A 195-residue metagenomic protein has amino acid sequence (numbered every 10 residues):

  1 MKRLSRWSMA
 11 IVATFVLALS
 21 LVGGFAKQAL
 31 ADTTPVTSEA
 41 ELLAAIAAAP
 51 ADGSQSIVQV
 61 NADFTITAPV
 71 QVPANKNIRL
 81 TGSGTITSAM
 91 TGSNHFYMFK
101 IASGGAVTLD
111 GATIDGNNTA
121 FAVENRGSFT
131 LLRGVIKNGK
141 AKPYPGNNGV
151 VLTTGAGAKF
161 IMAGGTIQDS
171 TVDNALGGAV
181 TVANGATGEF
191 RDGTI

Functional and structural regions predicted by a protein language model:
M1-S5: N-terminal secretory signal peptides that target proteins for export/translocation
I11-G24: Bacterial N-terminal signal peptides
L21-T33: Sec-dependent signal peptide cleavage junction
A31-V58: Acidic Gly/Asp/Thr-rich repetitive segments characteristic of extracellular carbohydrate-active and adhesion proteins
T65-R79, T87-D110, D115-F129, K142-A156 (+1 more regions): Extracellular beta-strand-rich solenoid/capping regions of secreted or surface-exposed proteins that bind or remodel
S83, L109-A112, N117, R126 (+5 more regions): Solvent-exposed loop/turn tips at the surfaces of repeat/solenoid architectures
